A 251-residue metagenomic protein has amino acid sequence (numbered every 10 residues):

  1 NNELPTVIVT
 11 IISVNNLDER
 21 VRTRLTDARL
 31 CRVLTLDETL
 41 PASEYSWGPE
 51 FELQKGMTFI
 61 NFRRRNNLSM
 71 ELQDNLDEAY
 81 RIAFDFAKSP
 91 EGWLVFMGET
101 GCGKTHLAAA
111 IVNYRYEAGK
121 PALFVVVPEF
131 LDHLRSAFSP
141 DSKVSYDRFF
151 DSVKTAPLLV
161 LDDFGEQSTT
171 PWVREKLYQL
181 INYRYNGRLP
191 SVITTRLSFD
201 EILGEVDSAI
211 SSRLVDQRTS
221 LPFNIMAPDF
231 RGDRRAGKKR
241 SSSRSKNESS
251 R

Functional and structural regions predicted by a protein language model:
N1-L53, D132, A137, F164-R251: Replace "adjacent to P-loop NTPase cores in ATP/GTP-dependent enzymes" with "adjacent to NTP-binding cores
P5-V7, E91-V95, P121-A122, L158 (+1 more regions): Residue-level preference for the first positions of well-ordered beta-strands
W47-N66: Conserved adenine-nucleotide phosphate-binding loops and their immediately adjacent elements
N61-L94: Pre-Walker A (pre-P-loop) alpha-helix and adjacent loop at the N terminus of AAA/AAA+ ATPase modules, a conserved
M70-D77, Y116-T155, S168-P171: Short glycine-rich substrate-engagement loop in P-loop NTPases that contacts/grips substrate
E91-A108: Walker A/P-loop nucleotide-binding motif
T105-K120: P-loop NTPase Walker A phosphate-binding motif
